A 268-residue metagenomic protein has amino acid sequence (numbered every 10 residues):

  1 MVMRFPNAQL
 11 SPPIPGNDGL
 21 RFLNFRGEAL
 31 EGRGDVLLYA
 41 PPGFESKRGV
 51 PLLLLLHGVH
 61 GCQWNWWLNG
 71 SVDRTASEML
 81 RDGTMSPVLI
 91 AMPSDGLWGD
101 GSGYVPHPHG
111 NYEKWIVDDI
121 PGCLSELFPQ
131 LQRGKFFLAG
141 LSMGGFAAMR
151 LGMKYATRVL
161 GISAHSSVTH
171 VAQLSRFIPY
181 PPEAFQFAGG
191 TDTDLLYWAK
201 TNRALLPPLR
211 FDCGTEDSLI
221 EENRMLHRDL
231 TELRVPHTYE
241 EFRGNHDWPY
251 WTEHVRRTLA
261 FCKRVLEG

Functional and structural regions predicted by a protein language model:
M1-G268: Non-catalytic cap/lid and distal C-terminal segments of serine-dependent acyl enzymes
